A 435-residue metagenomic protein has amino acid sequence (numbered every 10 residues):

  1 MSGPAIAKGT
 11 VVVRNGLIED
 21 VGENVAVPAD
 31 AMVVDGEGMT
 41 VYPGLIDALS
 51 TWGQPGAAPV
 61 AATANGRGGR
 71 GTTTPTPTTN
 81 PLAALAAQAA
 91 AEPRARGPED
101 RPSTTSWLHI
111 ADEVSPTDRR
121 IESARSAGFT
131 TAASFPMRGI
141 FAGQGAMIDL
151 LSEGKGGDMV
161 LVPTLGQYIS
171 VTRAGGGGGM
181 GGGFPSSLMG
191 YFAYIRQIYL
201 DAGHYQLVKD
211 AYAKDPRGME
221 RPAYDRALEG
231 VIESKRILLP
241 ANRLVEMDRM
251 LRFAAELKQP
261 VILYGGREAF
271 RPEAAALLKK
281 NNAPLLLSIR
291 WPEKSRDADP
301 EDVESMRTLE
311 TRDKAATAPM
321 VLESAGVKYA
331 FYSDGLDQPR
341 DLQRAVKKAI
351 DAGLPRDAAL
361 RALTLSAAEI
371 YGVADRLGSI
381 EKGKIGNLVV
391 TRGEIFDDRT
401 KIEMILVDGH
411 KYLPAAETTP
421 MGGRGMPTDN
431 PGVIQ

Functional and structural regions predicted by a protein language model:
S2-G44, Q54, A58-A61: Histidine-rich, glycine-flanked metal-binding segment
G9, E369, E381-G425: C-terminal cap of metal-dependent C-N hydrolases
V11, G16, G38, L49 (+9 more regions): Divalent metal-coordination and catalytic microenvironments
E23, L45, P55-V60, Q144-A146 (+2 more regions): Short, solvent-exposed loop/turn and secondary-structure capping segments
M39-S123, A127: Metal-associated gating/positioning segment near the N- to mid-region
A90, A95-R96, W107, R236 (+1 more regions): His/Asp/Glu-enriched, well-ordered alpha-helical/loop segment that forms or immediately abuts the divalent-metal
P116-V261, R267-F270, K401: Polyanionic/metal-chelating signatures
A254-P260, L278-L286, G326-K328: Glycine-enriched alpha-helix->loop->beta-strand junction motifs that scaffold or abut catalytic
